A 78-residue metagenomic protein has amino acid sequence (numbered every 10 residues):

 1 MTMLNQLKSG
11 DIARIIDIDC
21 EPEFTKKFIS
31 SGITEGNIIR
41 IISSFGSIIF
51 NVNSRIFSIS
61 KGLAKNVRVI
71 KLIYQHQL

Functional and structural regions predicted by a protein language model:
M1, E23-K27: Short alpha-helix capping/helix-loop boundary micro-motifs
M1-L7: Extreme N-terminal tail/first-helix region
L4, F28-G32: Short, surface-exposed secondary-structure edge patches
I15, I38-I41: Conserved hydrophobic positions within beta-strands
I18-C20, N53: A structural micro-motif recognizing beta-strand termini and the immediately following turn/loop segments
I42, S47-L78: C-terminal structural segments of small proteins and small subunits
